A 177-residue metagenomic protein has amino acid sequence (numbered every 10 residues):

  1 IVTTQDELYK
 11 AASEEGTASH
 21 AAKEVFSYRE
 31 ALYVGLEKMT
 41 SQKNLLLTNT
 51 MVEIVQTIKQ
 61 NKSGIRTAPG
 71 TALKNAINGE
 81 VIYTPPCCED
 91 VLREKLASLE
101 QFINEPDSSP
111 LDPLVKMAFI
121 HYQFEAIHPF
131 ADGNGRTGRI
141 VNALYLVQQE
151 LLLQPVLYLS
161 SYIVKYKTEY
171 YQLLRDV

Functional and structural regions predicted by a protein language model:
I1-V177: FIC/Doc superfamily catalytic core
